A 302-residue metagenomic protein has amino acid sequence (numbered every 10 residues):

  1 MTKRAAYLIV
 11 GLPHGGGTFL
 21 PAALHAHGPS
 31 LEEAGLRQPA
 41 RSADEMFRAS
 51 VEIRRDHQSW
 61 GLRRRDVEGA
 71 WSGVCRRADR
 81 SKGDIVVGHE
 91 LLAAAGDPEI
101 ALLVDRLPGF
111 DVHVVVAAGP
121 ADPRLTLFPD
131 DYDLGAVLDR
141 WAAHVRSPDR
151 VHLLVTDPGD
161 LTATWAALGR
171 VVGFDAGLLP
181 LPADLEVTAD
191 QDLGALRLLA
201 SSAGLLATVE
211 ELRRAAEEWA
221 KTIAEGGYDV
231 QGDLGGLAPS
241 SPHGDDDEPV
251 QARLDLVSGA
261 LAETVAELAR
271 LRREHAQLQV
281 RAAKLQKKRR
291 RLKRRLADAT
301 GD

Functional and structural regions predicted by a protein language model:
M1-D302: Anion-recognition interface
